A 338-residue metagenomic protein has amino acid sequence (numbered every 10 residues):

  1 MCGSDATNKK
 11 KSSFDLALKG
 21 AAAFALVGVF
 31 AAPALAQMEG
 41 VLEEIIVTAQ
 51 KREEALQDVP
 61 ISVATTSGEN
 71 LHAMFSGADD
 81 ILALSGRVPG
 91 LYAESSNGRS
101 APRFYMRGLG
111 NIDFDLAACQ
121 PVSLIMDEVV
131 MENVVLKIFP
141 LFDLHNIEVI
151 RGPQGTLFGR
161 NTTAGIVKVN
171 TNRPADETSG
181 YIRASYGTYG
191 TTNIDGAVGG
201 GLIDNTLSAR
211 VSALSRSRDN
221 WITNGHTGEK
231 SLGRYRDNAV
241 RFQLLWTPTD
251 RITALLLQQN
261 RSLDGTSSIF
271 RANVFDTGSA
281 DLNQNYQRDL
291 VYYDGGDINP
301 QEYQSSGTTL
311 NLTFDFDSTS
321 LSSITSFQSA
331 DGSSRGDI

Functional and structural regions predicted by a protein language model:
M1-A78, L82-V88, D250, T308: N-terminal Sec signal peptide and the immediately downstream disordered periplasmic leader that contains the TonB box
T48, L82-D127: Extracytoplasmic beta-strand/coil segments of soluble accessory domains associated with Gram-negative outer-membrane
V63, L71, L84-S85, I147-G152 (+2 more regions): Non-catalytic regulatory/gating segments with a bias toward low-complexity or hydrophobic composition
I81, F114-D115, P121-V122, D127-P153: Short acidic/polar hinge/loop motifs at secondary-structure boundaries that mediate gating or recognition
L82, R103-Y105, I125, V149 (+2 more regions): N-terminal periplasmic accessory domains that precede and gate Gram-negative outer-membrane beta-barrel machines
M126-E128, T171, G200-L202, L244-T247 (+1 more regions): Residue-level signature of outer-membrane beta-barrel architecture
S179-Y181, Y186-S268, S306: Transmembrane beta-barrel wall of Gram-negative outer-membrane proteins
E229, Y235-I338: Outer-membrane beta-barrel domain signature, strongest for Gram-negative TonB-dependent receptors and also present
